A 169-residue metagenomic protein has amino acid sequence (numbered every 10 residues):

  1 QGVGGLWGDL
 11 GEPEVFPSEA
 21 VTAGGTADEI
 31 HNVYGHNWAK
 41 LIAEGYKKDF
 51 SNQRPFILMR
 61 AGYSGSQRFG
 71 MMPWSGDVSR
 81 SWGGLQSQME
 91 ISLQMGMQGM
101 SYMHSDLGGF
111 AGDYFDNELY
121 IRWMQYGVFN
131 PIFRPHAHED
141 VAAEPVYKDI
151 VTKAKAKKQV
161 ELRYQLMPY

Functional and structural regions predicted by a protein language model:
Q1-Y169: Catalytic-domain carbohydrate-binding cleft regions of carbohydrate-active enzymes
